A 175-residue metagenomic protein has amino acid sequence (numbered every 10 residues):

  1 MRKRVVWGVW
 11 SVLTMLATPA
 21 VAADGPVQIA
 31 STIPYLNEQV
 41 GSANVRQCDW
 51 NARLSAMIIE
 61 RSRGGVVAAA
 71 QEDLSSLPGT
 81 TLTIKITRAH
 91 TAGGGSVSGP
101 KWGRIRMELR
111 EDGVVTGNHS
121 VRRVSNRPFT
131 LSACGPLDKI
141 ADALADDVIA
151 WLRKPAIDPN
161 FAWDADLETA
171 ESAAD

Functional and structural regions predicted by a protein language model:
K3-G65, S120-V121, R153-D175: A structural "domain/chain start" motif
V27-I29, I58, L82-I84, M107-L109 (+1 more regions): Hydrophobic beta-strand residues in large extracellular and virion-surface proteins
Q39-R46, V114-D158: Short secondary-structure boundary motifs at beta->alpha junctions and helix caps
R46-A52, K101-R106, I140: Short, low-complexity, polar/charged sequence segments that are solvent-exposed and flexible
G65, A70-T116, R122, N126-L131: Surface-exposed short loop/turn segments
T83-A92, L137, A170-D175: Short, charged low-complexity intrinsically disordered segments located at boundaries of structured domains
L109-E111, S132-C134, A165, T169 (+1 more regions): Short alpha-helical interface elements
